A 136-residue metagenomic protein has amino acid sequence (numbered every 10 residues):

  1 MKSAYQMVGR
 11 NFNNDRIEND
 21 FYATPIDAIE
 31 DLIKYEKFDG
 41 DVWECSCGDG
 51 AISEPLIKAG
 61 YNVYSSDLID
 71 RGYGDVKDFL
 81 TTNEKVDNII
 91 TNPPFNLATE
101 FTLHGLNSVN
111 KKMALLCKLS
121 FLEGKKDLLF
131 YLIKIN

Functional and structural regions predicted by a protein language model:
M1-N136: Class I S-adenosyl-L-methionine-dependent methyltransferase catalytic core
